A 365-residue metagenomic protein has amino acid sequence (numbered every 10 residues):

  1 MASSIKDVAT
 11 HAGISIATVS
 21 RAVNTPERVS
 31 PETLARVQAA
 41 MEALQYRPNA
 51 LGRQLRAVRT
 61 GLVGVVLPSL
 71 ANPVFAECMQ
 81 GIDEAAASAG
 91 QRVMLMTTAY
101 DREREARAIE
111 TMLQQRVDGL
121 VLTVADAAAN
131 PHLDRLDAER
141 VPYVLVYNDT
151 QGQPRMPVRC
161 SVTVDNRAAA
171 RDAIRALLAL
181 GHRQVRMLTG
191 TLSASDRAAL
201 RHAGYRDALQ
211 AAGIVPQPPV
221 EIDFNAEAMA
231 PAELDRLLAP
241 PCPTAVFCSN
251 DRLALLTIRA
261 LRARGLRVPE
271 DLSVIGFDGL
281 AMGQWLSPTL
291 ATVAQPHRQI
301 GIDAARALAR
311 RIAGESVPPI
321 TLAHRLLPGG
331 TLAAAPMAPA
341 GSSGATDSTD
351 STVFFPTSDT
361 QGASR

Functional and structural regions predicted by a protein language model:
M1-R59, P336, T352-P356, T360-R365: N-terminal helix-turn-helix DNA-binding module of bacterial transcription factors
I5-I14, V19, V29, V37 (+9 more regions): Hydrophobic packing within well-folded, soluble alpha/beta domains
I16-R21, R56-A71, A176, Q184-T191: Short beta-strand segments enriched in small/hydrophobic residues
A43, E84-A89, D137-R365: Bacterial carbohydrate/catabolite-sensing allosteric modules
A43-N49, E103, V124-D126, I258: Short gly/ser/thr-rich secondary-structure transition/capping motifs
A50, A76-C78, R107, P131 (+4 more regions): Generic recognition of short, well-ordered alpha-helical segments
V58-R175, A179, P241, R365: Alpha-helical recognition/docking segments in bacterial nutrient-uptake and carbohydrate-utilization systems
